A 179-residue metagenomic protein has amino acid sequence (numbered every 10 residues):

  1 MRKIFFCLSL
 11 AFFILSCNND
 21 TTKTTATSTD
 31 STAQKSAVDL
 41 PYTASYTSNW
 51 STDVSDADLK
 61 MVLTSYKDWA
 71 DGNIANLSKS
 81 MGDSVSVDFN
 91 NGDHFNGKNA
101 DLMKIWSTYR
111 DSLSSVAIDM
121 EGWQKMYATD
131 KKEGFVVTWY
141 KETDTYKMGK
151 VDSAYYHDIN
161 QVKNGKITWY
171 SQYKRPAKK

Functional and structural regions predicted by a protein language model:
M1-I4, N19: Positively charged n-region of N-terminal signal peptides that target proteins for export
F13-S16: C-terminal motif of bacterial Sec signal peptides marking the signal peptidase cleavage site
N18-D71: Short, low-complexity N-terminal intrinsically disordered segments enriched in polar/charged residues
T22, S153-K178: Short beta-strand edge/turn micro-motifs at domain boundaries
I74-M126: A solvent-exposed, acidic/Ser-Thr-rich amphipathic alpha-helical stretch
H94, T143-S153: Short, cysteine-centered beta-strand-loop-beta hairpins and adjacent loop/turn segments enriched in charged/polar
K132-E142: A short hydrophobic beta-strand element
